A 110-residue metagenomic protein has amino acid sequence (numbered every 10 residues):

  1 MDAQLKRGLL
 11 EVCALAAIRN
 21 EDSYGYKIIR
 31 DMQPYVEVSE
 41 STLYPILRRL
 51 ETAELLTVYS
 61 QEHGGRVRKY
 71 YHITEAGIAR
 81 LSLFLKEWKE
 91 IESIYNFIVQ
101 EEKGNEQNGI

Functional and structural regions predicted by a protein language model:
M1-A3, Y59-S60: Short beta-strand/turn micro-motifs at beta-sheet edges
D2-Y44: N-terminal helix-turn-helix DNA-binding core of bacterial DNA-binding proteins
A17, R80-L81: Residues that scaffold the ATP/ADP-binding catalytic core of kinase and kinase-like folds
D22, V36, E51-E54, E92: Short amphipathic alpha-helical segments enriched in hydrophobics
P45, R49: Alpha-helical DNA-recognition elements
A53-V67, H72: Beta-hairpin "wing" of winged helix-turn-helix
S82-I110: Amphipathic alpha-helical dimerization/coiled-coil segments that flank or bridge DNA-binding/regulatory modules
